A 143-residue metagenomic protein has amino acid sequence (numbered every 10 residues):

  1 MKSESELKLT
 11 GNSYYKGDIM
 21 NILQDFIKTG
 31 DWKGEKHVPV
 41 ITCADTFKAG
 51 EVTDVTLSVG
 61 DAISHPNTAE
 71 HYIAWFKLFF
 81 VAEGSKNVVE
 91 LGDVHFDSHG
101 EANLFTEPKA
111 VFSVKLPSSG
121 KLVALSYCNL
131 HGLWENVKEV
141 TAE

Functional and structural regions predicted by a protein language model:
Y14-K48: Short, compositionally biased P/S/T/A/G/V-rich stretches that sit at domain boundaries
V52, S119-K121: Extracellular Ig-like/FN3 beta-sandwich strand-entry sites
S58-A69: Short amphipathic, basic-aromatic surface patches that mediate peripheral association with negatively charged
E70-V89: Extended low-complexity, serine/threonine- and proline-enriched intrinsically disordered segments
V89-E101: Solvent-exposed serine/threonine-rich low-complexity stretches and specific carbohydrate-binding patches
N103-V111: Aromatic sugar-binding surface patches on proteins that engage polysaccharides or sugar-phosphate polymers
F112-S118: Short, hydrophobic beta-strand segments
Y127-V137: Short acidic/polar inter-strand loop motif in beta-rich domains
